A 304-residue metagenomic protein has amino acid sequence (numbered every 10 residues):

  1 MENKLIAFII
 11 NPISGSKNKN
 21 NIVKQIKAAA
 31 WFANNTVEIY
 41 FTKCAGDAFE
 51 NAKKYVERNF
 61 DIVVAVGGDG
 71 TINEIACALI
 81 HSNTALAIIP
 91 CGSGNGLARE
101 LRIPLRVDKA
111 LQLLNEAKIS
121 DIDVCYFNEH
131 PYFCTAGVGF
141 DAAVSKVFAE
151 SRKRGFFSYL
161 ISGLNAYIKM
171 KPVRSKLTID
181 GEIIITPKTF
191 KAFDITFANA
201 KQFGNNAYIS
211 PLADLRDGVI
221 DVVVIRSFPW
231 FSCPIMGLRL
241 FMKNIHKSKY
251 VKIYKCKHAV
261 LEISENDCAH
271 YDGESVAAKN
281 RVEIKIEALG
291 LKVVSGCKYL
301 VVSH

Functional and structural regions predicted by a protein language model:
M1-V63, L300: ATP/NTP phosphate-donor binding region
N3, H81-A85, I89-D194: Catalytic core of DAGKc-family lipid kinases
K19-N20, I179, I184, D214 (+1 more regions): ATP/nucleoside-binding phosphotransfer catalytic cores, i.e., glycine-rich phosphate-binding loops
A65-G70: N-terminal glycine-rich "phosphate-gripper" loop used for MgATP/nucleotide binding and carboxylate activation
G137, D141, T196-S210: Glycine-rich phosphate/pyrophosphate-binding beta-alpha loops
K171-V173, K191-F193, R216-D221, K255-A259: A generic structural signal for short beta-strands and their flanking turns/coil linkers
